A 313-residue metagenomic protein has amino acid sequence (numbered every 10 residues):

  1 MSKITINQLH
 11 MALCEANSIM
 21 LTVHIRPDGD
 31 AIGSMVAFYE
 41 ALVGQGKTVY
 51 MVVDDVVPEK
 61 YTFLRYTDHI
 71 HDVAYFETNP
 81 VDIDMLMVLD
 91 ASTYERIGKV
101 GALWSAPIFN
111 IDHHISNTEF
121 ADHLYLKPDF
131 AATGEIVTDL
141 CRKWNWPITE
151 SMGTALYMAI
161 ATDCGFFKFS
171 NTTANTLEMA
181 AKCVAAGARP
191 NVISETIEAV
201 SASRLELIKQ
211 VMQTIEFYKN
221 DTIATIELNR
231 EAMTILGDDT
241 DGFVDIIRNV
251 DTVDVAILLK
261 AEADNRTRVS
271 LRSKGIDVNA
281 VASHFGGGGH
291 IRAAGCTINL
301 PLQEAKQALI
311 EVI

Functional and structural regions predicted by a protein language model:
S2-I25, G33-T62, E77-D84, T162-H284 (+1 more regions): Hydrophobic helix-and-loop "lid/oligomerization" segment in the mid-to-C-terminal part of catalytic domains
I25, G29-A31, A91, H113-H114 (+1 more regions): Generic detector of well-ordered alpha-helical packing
G29-M35, Y94-I97: Short glycine/serine/threonine-rich phosphate/pyrophosphate-binding segments that cradle anionic phosphate groups
A37-Y39, L103-A106, L126-K127, E178: Glycine-rich, phosphate-binding/catalytic loops in enzymes
R65, H71-H123: Active-site cofactor/cluster-binding pocket
T67-I70, L126-D129, K274-G275: Short, hinge-like loop/turn segments at secondary-structure boundaries
I111-M179: Short alpha-helices
